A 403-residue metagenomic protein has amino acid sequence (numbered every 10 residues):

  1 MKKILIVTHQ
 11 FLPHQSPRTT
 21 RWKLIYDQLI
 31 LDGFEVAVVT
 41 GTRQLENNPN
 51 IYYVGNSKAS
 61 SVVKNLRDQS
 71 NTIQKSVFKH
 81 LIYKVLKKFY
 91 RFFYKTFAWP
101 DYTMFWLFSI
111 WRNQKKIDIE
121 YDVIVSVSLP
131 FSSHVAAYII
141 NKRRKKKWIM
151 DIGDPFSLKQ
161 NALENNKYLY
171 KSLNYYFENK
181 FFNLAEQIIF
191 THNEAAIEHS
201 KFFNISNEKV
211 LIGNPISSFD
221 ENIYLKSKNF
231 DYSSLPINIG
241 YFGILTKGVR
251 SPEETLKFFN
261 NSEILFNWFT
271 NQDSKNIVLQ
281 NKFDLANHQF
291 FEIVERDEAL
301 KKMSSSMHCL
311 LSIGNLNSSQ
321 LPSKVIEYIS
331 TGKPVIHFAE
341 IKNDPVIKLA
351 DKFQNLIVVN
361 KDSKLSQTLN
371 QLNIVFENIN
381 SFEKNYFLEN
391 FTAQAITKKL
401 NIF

Functional and structural regions predicted by a protein language model:
M1-S61, Q187, N207, S217 (+1 more regions): N-terminal subdomain of nucleotide-sugar transferases
L24, L107-N113, S132-V135, I139-R143 (+1 more regions): Membrane-proximal helix-turn-helix segments that form the acceptor-binding/catalytic region of lipid-linked
V38-F105: A conserved catalytic-core segment of Leloir-type glycosyltransferases
T40, Y52-G55, I149, S157 (+2 more regions): Donor nucleotide-sugar binding/catalytic pocket of nucleotide-sugar-dependent glycosyltransferases
D231-V249: Conserved donor-binding/catalytic core segment of Leloir-type glycosyltransferases
T246-R250, E295-K302, C309-E327, V335-K348: Nucleotide-sugar-dependent
W268, N276-A299, F353: Nucleotide-activated donor-binding/catalytic signature segment of Leloir-type glycosyltransferases, i.e., the conserved
V359-F403: A charged, aromatic-enriched C-terminal amphipathic alpha-helix characteristic of glycosyltransferases across folds
